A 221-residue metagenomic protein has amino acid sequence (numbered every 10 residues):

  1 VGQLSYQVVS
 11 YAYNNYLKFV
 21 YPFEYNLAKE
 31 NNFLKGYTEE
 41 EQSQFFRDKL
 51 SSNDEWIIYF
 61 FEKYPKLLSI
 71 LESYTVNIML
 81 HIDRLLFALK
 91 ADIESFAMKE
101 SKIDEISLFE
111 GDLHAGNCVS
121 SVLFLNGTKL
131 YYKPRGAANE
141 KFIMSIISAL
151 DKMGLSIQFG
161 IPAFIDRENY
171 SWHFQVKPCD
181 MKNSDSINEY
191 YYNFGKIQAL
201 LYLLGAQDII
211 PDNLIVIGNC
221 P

Functional and structural regions predicted by a protein language model:
G2-A206, P211, C220: Conserved ATP-binding subdomain of kinase catalytic cores across diverse folds
I215-V216: Conserved protein-kinase catalytic-loop segment immediately C-terminal to the catalytic Asp of the HRD motif
